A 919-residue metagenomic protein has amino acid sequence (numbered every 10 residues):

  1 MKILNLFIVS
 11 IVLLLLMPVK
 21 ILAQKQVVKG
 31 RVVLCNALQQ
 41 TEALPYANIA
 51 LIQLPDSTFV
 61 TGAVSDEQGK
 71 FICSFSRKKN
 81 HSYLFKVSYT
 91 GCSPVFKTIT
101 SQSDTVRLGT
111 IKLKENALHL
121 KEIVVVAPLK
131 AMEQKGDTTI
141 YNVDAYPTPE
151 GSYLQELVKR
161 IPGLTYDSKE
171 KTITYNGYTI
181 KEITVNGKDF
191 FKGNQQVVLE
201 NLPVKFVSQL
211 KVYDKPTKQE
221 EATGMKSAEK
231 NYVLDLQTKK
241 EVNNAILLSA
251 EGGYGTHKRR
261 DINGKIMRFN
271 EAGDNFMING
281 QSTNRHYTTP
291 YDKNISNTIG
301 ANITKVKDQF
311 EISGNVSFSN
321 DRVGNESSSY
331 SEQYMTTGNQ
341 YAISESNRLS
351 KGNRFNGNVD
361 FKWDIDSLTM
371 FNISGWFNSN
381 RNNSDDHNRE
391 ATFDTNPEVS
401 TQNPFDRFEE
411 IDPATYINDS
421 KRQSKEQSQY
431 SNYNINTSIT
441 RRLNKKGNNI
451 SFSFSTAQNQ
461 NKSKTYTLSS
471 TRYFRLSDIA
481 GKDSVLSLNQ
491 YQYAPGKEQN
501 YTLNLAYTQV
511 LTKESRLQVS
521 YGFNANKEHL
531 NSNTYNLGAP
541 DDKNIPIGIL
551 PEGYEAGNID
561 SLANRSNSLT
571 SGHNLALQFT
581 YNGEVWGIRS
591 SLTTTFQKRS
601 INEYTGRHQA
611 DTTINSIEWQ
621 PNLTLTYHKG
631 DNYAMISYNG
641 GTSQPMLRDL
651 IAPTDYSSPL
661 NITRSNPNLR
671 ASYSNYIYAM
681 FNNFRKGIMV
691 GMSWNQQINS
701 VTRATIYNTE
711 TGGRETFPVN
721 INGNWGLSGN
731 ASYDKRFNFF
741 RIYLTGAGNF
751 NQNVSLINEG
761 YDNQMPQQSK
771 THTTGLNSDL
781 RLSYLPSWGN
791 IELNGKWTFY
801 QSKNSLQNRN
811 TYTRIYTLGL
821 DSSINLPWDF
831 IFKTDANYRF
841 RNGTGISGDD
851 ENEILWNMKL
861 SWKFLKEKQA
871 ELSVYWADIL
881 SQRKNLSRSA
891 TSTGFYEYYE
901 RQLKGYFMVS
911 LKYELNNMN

Functional and structural regions predicted by a protein language model:
V19-V28, T613: Beta-strand-rich domain onsets/edges
Q24-Q26, R31-L44: Structural motif
Q39, A50-I52, K86-T90, V106-P147 (+4 more regions): Short, acidic, small-residue-rich periplasmic hinge/interaction motif at the N-terminus of Gram-negative outer-membrane
I52-T58, K78-T98: A short, solvent-exposed loop/turn motif at the edges and junctions of modular extracellular/periplasmic domains
P55-K70: Short, acidic Ser/Thr/Gly-rich low-complexity loop/linker segments typical of extracellular and cell-surface proteins
Q155-F191, Q209, Q219-A228: Extracytoplasmic beta-strand/coil segments of soluble accessory domains associated with Gram-negative outer-membrane
K188-P216, N275: Short acidic/polar hinge/loop motifs at secondary-structure boundaries that mediate gating or recognition
G193-Q196, P216-I262, A272-N919: Primarily recognizes Gram-negative and organellar outer-membrane beta-barrels
